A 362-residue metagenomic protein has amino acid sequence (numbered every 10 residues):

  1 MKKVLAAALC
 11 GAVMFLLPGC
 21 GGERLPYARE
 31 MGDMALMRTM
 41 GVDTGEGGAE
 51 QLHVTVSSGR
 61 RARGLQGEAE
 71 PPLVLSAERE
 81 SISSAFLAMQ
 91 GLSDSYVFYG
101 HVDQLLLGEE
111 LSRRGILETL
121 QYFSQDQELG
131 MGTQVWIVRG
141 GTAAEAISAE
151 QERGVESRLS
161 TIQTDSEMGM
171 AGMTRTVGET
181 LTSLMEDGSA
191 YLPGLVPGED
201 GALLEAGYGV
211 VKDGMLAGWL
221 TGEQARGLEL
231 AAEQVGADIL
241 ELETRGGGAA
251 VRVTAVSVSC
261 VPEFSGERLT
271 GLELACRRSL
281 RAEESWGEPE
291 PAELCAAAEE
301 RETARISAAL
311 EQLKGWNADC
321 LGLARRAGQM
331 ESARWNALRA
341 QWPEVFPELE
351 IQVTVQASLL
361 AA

Functional and structural regions predicted by a protein language model:
K2-A362: Membrane-proximal alpha-helical signals and transmembrane carboxylates
